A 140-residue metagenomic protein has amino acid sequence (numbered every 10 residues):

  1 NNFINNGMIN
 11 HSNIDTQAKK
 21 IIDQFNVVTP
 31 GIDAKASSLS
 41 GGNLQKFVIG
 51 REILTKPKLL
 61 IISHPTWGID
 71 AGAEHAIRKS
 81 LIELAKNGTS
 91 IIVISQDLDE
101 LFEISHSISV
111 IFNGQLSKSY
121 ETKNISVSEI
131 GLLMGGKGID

Functional and structural regions predicted by a protein language model:
N1-D140: Glycine-rich phosphate-binding loops of nucleotide-dependent enzymes
